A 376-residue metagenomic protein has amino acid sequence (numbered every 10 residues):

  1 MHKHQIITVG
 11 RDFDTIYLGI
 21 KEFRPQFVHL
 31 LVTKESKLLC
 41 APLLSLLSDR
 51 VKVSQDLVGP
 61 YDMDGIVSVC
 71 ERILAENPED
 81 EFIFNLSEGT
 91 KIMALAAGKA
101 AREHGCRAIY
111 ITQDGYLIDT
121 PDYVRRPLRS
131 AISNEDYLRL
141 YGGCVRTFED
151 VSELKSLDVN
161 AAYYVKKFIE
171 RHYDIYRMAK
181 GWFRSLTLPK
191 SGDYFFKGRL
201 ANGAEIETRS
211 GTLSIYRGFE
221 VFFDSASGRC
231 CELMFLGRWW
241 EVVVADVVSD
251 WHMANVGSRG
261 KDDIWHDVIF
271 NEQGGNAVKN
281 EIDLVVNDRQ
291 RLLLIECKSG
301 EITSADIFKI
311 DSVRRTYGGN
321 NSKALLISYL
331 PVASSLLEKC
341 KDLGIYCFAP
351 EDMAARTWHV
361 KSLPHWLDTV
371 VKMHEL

Functional and structural regions predicted by a protein language model:
M1-P42: N-terminal beta-strand-loop-alpha-helix module at the start of alpha/beta ligand-binding or catalytic domains
K3-H4, F27, E81-I83, R291-L293 (+1 more regions): Structural motif
I7-R11, V32-E35, L86-E88, I269-F270 (+2 more regions): Structural motif
I7-T8, V53-I66, K298-E301, Y329: Short beta->alpha junction loops
F27-S87, M93-C106: A broadly used, surface-exposed interaction patch
V32-S36, T112-Y116, L326-A333, M353: Short beta-alpha junction loops
I83, R102-P121: Short, acidic/small-residue loops that bind anionic groups at enzyme active sites
L140-L376: Intrinsically disordered, low-complexity Ser/Thr/Pro/Gly-rich regulatory segments
